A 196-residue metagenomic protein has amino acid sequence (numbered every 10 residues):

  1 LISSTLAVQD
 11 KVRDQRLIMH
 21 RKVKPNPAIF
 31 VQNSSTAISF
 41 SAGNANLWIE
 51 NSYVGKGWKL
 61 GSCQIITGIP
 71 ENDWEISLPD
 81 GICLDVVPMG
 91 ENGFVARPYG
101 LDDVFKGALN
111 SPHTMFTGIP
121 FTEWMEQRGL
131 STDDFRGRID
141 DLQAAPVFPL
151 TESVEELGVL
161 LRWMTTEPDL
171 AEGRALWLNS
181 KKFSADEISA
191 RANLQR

Functional and structural regions predicted by a protein language model:
L1-R196: Left-handed beta-helix
